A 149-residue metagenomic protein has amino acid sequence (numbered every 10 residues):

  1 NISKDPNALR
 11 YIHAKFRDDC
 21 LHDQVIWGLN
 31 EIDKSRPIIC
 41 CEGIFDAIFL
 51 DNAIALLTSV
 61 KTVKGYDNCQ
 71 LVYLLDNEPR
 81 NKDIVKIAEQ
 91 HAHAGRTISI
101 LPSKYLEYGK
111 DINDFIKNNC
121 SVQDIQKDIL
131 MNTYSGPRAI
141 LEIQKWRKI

Functional and structural regions predicted by a protein language model:
N1-Q70, I84: Phosphate-handling DNA/RNA-contact segment within nucleic-acid enzymes
I39-C40, Y66-L75, V85-I149: Replication-associated primase and helicase/ATPase modules
E78: Short, glycine/serine-rich, charged loops/turns that create anion-binding and catalytic segments at active sites
